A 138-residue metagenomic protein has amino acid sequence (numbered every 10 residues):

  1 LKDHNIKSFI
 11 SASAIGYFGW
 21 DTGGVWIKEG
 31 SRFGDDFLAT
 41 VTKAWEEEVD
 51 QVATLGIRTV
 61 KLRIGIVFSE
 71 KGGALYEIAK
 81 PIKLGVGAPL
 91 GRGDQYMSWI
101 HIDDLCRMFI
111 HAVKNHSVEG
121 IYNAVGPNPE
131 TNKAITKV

Functional and structural regions predicted by a protein language model:
L1-D36: Conserved Rossmann-fold NAD(P)-dependent oxidoreductase catalytic core, especially the SDR/UDP-sugar
T22-K61: Catalytic helix-loop patch of NAD(P)-dependent Rossmann-fold dehydrogenases
G23, K43, I57, F68-E77 (+1 more regions): Glycine/proline-rich active-site loop of Rossmann-fold NAD(P)-dependent oxidoreductases
R32-L38, I64-G72, R92-I102, V113: Glycine-rich "substrate-gating" loop/helix at the edge of Rossmann-like oxidoreductase active sites
K61, W99, P129-E130: Short aromatic/basic micro-patch
E77-I100, D104: A conserved pocket-lining segment of Rossmann-fold NAD(P)-dependent short-chain dehydrogenase/reductase
N115-V138: Mid/C-terminal beta-alpha module of Rossmann-like enzyme folds, strongest in SDR-family dehydrogenases/epimerases
